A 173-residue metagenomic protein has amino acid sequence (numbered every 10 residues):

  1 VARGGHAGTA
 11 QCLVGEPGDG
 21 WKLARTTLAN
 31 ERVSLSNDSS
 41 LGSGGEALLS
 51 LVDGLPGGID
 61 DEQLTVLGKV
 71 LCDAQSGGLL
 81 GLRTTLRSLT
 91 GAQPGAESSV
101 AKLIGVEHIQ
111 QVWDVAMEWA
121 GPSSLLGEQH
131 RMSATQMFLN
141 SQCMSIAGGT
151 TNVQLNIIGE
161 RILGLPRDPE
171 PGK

Functional and structural regions predicted by a protein language model:
V1-L79, M144: Glycine-rich beta->alpha junctions and the first turn(s) of the following alpha-helix
Q11-L13, Q75, W113, R167-E170: Short amphipathic alpha-helical segments with coiled-coil-like heptad repeat character
G18-D38, A120-K173: Glycine-rich phosphate/cofactor-binding loops in nucleotide/flavin-utilizing enzymes
G20, S40-G44, D73-S76, A101 (+2 more regions): Catalytic-loop motifs flanking and including active-site residues across diverse enzymes
L23-T26, A47-L51, Q111, V115 (+1 more regions): Alpha-helical scaffold segments in soluble metabolic enzymes
L41, L67-V70, S98-K102, A134: Hydrophobic packing residues in well-ordered alpha-helices of helical domains and bundles
D53-P56, D61-L64, Q75-Q129: C-terminal helix-coil-helix/basic helical segment that borders enzyme active sites and/or dimer interfaces and provides
